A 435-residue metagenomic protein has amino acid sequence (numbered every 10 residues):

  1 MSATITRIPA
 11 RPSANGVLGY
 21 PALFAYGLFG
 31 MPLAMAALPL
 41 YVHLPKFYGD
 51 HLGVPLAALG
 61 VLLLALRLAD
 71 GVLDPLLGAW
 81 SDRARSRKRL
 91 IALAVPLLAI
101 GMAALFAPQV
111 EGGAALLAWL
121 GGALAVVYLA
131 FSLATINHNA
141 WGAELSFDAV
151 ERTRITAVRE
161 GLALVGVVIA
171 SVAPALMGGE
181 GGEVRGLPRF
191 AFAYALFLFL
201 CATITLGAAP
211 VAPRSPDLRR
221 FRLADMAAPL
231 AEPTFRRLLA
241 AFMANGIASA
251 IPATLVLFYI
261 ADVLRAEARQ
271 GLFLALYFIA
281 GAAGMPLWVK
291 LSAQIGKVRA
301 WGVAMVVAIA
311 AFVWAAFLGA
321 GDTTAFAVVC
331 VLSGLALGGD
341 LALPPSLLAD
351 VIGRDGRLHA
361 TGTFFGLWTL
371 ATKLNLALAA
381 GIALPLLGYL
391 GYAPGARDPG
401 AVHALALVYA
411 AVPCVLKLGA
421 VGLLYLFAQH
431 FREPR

Functional and structural regions predicted by a protein language model:
S2-R435: Membrane-embedded alpha-helical bundles of multi-pass transporters/translocases, especially carrier/permease families
